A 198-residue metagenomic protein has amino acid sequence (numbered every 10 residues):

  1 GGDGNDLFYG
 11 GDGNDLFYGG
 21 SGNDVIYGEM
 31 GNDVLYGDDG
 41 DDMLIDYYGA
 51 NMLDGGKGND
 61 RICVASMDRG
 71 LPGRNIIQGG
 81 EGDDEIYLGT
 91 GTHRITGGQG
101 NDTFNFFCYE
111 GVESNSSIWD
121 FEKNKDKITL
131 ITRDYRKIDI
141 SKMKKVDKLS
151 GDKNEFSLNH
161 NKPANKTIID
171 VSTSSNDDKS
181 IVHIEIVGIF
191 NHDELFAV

Functional and structural regions predicted by a protein language model:
G1, G10, G19, G28 (+10 more regions): Glycine-centered beta-turn/loop sites at beta-strand termini
M30, Y48-G49, P72, T90-G91 (+2 more regions): Parallel beta-helix/beta-solenoid
L35-G37, L53-K57, I77-G82, I95-D102 (+1 more regions): Beta-strand repeat architectures
D41, A50-R61, A65-S66, G70 (+2 more regions): GD-rich hexapeptide-repeat beta-solenoids
I77, F107, W119-F121, N159 (+1 more regions): Beta-strand-rich, repetitive solenoid scaffolds
Y109-V112, E122-I138, S174-N176, I189-H192: Acidic glycine-/aspartate-rich tracts in secreted/extracellular proteins
L149-V198: Low-complexity acidic/polar repeat-biased segments
